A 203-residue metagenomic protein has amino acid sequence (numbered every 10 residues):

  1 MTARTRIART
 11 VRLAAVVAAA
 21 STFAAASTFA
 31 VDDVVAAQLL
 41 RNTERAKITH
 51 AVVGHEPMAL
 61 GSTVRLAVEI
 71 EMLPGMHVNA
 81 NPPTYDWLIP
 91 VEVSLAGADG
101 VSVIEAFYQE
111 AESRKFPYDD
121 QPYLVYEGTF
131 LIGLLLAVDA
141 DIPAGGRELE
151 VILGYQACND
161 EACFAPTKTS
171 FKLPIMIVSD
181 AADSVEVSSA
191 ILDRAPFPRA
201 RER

Functional and structural regions predicted by a protein language model:
M1-R9: N-terminal secretory signal peptides that target proteins for export/translocation
R4-T5, S27-F29: N-terminal targeting/docking segments
A8-V16, T49, P198: General helical structural elements
R12-T28: Bacterial N-terminal signal peptides
F29-R203: Extracellular/lumen-exposed scaffold segments
